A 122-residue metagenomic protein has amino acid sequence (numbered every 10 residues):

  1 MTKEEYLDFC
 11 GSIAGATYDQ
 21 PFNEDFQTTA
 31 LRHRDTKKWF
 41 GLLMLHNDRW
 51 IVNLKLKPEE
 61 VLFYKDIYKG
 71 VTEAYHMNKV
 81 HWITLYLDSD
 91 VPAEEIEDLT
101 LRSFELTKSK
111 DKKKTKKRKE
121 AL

Functional and structural regions predicted by a protein language model:
M1-L122: Charge-dense, helix-prone N-terminal extensions
